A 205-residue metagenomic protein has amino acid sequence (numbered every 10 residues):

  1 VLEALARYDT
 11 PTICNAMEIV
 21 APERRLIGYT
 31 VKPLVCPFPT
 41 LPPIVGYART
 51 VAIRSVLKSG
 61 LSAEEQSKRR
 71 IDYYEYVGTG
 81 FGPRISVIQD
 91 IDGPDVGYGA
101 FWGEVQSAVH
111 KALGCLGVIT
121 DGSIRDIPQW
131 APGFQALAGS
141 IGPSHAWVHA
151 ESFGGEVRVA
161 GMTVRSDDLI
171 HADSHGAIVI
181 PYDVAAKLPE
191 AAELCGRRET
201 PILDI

Functional and structural regions predicted by a protein language model:
V1-D72: N-terminal low-complexity or amphipathic/hydrophobic leaders
Y8-T12, G46, F101, V105 (+3 more regions): Conserved active-site and cofactor/substrate-binding residues in soluble primary-metabolism enzymes
M17, H110, D168-I170: Buried hydrophobic positions in well-ordered alpha/beta secondary-structure cores of metabolic enzymes
L26-Y29, I53, V87-Q89, V118-G122 (+2 more regions): General beta-strand structural signal in soluble alpha/beta enzymes
V45-Y47, F81-R84, L113-L116, A131-F134 (+3 more regions): Short coil/turn connectors at secondary-structure junctions
E75-T120: Extracellular/luminal Protease-associated
S107-A146: Ligand/cofactor pocket segment of small-molecule handling proteins
G139-I205: Acidic, glycine-rich flexible loop/linker segments
